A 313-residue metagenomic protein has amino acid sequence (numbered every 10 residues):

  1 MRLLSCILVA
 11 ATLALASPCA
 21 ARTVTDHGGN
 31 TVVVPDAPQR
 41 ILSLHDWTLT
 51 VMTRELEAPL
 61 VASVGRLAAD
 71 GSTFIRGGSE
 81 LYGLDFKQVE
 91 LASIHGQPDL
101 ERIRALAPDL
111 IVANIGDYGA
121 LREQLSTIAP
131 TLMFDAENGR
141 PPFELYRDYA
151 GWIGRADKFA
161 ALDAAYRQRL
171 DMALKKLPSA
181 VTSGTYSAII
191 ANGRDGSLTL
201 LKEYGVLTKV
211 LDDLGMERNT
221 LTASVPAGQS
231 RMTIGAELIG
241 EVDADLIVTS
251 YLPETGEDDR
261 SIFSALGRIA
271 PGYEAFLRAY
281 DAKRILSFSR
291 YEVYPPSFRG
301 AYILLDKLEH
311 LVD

Functional and structural regions predicted by a protein language model:
L8-L13: Hydrophobic helical h-region of N-terminal Sec-dependent signal peptides in bacterial secretory/periplasmic proteins
A16-P18: N-terminal signal peptide c-region/cleavage motif recognized by signal peptidases
R40-L44, L49-T53, A161-L221: Basic- and aromatic-lined ligand-binding clefts that recognize polyanionic substrates
W47-R102: A short, structured surface patch at a secondary-structure boundary
A68-T73, A120, A136-Y146, G184-V210 (+2 more regions): Extracytoplasmic ligand-binding site segments that recognize negatively charged/polar headgroups
L100-A113, P130, I239, D243-I247: Proline-aspartate-enriched helix->loop->beta-strand connector
A120-D195, R284-D313: Extracytoplasmic substrate-binding proteins
D245-D313: Structured C-terminal subdomain patch of bacterial secreted/periplasmic proteins
